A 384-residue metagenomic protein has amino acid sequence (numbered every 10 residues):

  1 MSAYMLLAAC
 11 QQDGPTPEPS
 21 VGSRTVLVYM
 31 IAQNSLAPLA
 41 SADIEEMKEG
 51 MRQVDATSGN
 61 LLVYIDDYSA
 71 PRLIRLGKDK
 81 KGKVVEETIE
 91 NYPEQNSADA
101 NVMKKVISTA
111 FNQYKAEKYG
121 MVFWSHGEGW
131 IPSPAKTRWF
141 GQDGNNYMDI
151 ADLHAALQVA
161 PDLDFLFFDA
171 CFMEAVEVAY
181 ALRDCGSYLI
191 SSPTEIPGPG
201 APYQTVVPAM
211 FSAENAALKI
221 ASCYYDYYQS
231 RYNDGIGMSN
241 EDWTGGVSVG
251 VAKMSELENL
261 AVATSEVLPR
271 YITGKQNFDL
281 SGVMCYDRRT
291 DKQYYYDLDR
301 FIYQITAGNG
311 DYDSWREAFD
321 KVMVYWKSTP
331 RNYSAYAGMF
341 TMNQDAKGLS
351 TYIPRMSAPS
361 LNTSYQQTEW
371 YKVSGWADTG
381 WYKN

Functional and structural regions predicted by a protein language model:
Y4-V26, I353: Bacterial Sec-dependent N-terminal signal peptides
P19, G127-G129, A135-N384: Terminal, contiguous helix-loop blocks that mediate binding/assembly
G22-Q33, V84-Y92: Acidic/histidine-rich, surface-exposed loop or edge segments in extracytoplasmic proteins
G22-T25, D55-L61, Y114-G120, A160-F165 (+1 more regions): Loop/turn elements at helix/coil->beta-strand transitions in domains of secreted/extracellular proteins
L27-Y29, W124, P354: Short hydrophobic segments within beta-strands
I31-Q33, L39-R52, A100-T109, A175-V176 (+1 more regions): Short alpha-helical segments and helix-capping/turn motifs at coil-helix boundaries
L36-R72: N-terminal carbohydrate-binding/catalytic regions of secreted carbohydrate-active enzymes
I65-E87, N91-P161, A170-C171, V176 (+1 more regions): Catalytic-core segments of thiol-dependent peptidases
